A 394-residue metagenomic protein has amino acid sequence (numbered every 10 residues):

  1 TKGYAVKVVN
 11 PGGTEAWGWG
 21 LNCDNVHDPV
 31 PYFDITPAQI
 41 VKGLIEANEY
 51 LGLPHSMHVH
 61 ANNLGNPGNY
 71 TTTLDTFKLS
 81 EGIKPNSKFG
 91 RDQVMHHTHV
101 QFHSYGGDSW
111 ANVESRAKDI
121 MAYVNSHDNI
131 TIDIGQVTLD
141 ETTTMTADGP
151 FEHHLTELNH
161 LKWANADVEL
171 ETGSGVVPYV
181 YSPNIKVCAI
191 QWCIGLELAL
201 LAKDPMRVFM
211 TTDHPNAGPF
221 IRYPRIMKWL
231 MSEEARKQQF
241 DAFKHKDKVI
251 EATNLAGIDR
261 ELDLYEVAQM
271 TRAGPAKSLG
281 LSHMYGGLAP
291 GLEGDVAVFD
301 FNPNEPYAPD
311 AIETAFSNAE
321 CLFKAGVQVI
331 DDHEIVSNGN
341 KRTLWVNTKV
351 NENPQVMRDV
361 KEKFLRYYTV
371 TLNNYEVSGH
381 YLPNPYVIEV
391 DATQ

Functional and structural regions predicted by a protein language model:
T1-N10, T14-R207: Histidine/acidic residue-rich metal-binding segments in metalloenzymes
A61, M206-V208, G218-Q394: Active-site microenvironment of metallo-dependent hydrolases
D213: Phosphate-backbone binding interfaces of nucleic-acid-interacting proteins
